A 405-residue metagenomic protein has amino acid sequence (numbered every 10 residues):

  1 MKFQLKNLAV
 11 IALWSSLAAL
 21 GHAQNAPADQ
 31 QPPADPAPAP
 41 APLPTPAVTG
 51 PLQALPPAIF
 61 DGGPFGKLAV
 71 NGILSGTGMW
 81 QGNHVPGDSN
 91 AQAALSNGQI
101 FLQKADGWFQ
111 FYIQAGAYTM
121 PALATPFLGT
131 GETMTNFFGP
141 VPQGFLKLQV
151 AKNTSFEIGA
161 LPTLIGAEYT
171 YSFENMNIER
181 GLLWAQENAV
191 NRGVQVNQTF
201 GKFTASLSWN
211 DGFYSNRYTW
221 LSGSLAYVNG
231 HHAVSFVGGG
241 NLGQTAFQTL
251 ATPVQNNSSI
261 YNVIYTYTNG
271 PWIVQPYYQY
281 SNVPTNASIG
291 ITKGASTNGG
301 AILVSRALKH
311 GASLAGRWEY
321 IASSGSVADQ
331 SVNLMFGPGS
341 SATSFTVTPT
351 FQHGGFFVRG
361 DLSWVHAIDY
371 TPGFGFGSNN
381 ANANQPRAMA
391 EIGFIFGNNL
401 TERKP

Functional and structural regions predicted by a protein language model:
M1-G82, E391-F396, L400-P405: N-terminal periplasmic/intermembrane-space "pro-region" immediately following the signal or transit peptide
L8, V190-G193, S259: Short, well-ordered alpha-helical scaffold segments within catalytic/effector domains
S16-L17, F109, W272, W364: Alpha-helical transmembrane segments and their juxtamembrane interfaces
A18-A19, F109, P126, D329 (+1 more regions): Hydrophobic alpha-helical membrane context
P27, P33, L43-P44, H84-G87 (+5 more regions): Outer-membrane beta-barrel pore domains
P57-S222, A226-A233, S305-L308, A315 (+1 more regions): Outer membrane beta-barrel
M79, Y118-M120, L242-G243, S281-V283: A short, flexible beta-alpha/helix-coil linker loop
I165, G243-Q244: Short gly/pro/ser/thr-enriched loop/turn and capping motifs at secondary-structure boundaries
